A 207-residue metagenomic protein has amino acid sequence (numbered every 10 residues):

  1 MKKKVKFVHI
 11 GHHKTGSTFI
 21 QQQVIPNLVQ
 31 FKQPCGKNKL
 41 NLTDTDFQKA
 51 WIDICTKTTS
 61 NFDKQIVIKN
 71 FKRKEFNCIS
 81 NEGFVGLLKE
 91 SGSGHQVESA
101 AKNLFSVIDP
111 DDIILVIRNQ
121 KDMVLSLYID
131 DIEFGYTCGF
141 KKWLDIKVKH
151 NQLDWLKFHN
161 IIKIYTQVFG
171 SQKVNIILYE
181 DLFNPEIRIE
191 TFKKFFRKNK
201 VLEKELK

Functional and structural regions predicted by a protein language model:
M1-E90: PAPS-dependent sulfotransferase catalytic core
F84-V85, K89-E205: PAPS-dependent sulfotransferase catalytic domain
